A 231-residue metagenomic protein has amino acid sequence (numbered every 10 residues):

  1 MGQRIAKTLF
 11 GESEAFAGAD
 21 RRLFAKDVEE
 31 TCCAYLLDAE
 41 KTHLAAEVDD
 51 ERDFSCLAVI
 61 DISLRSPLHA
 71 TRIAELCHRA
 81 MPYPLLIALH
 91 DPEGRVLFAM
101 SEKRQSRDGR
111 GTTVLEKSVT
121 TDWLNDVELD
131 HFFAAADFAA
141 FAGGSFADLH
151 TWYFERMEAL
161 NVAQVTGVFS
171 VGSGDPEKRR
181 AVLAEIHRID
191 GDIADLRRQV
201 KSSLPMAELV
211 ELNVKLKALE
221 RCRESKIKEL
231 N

Functional and structural regions predicted by a protein language model:
M1-Q105: N-terminal, leucine/charged-rich tether regions that mediate assembly and partner docking in large macromolecular
I73-H78, P82-F169: Extended assembly-interface/linker segments at domain junctions
F169-A184: Short, charge/polar-rich alpha-helical segments
V200-S203, L230: Secondary-structure edge/capping motif, primarily at the C-terminal ends of alpha-helices and the immediately following
M206-K217: Short, charged, amphipathic alpha-helical segments
A218-N231: Amphipathic alpha-helical coiled-coil segments
